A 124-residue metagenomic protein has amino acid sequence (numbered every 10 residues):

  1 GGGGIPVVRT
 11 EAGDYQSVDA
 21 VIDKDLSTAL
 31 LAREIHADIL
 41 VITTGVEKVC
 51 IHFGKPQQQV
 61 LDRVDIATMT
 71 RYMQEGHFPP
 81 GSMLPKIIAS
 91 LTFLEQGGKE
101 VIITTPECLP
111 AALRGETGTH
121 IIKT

Functional and structural regions predicted by a protein language model:
G1-T124: C-terminal catalytic "cap/lid" subdomain
